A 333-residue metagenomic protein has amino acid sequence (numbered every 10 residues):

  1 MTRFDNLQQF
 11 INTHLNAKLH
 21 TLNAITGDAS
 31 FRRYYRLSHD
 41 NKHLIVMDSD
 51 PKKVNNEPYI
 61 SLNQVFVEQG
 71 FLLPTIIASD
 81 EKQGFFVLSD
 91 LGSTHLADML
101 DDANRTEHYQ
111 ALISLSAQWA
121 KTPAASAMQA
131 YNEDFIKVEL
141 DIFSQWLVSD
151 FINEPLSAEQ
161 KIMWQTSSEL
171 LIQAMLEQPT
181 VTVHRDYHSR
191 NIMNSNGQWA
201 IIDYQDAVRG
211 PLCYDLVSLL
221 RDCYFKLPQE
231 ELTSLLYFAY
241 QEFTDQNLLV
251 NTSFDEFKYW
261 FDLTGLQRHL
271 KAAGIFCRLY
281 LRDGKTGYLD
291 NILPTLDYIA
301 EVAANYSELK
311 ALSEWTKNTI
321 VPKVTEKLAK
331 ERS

Functional and structural regions predicted by a protein language model:
M1-F85, V181, N196-A200, T316-S333: Conserved NTP-binding catalytic cores of kinases and kinase-like/nucleotidyltransferase enzymes across multiple kinase
L7, T13-H14, A124-Q129, D134-F135 (+3 more regions): An alpha-helical support segment within catalytic cores of ATP-dependent transferases
F31-L37, V46, W119, E169-L216 (+1 more regions): Active-site acidic catalytic loop and adjacent metal/ATP-binding pocket of ATP-dependent phosphoryl transfer enzymes
R32-V138, I142, I152, L176: ATP-binding pocket architecture of kinase catalytic cores
Y59, R105-L112, I136, W164 (+3 more regions): Hydrophobic packing residues in well-ordered alpha-helices of helical domains and bundles
S144-F151, L212-L249, L263-D283, T295-V302: Active-site activation/catalytic loop segments of kinase-like enzymes and analogous catalytic loops in related
V250-Y259: Histidine/acidic-rich helix-loop-helix segments that form or flank divalent-metal centers in metalloenzyme catalytic
G274-S333: ATP/Mg2+ or Mg2+-diphosphate-binding catalytic cores that bind nucleotide phosphates or diphosphates via glycine-rich
